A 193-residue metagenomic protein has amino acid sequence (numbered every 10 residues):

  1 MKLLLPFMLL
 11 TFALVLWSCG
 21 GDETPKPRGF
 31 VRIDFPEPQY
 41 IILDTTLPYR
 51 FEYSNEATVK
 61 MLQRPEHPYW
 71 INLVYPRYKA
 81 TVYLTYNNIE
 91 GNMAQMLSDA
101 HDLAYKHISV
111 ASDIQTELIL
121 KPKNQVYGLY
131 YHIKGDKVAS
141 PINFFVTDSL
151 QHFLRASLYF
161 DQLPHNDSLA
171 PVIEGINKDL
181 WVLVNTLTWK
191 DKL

Functional and structural regions predicted by a protein language model:
M1-L5: Positively charged n-region of N-terminal signal peptides that target proteins for export
V15-S18: C-terminal motif of bacterial Sec signal peptides marking the signal peptidase cleavage site
G20-E23: Bacterial signal peptide processing site
P27-L47: Post-signal peptide N-terminal segment of mature Sec-exported envelope proteins
T45-T46, S149, S168: Coil residues (strongly favoring Ser/Thr
L47-D99: Secretory pathway targeting signatures of secreted, lumenal, and periplasmic proteins
H101-R155: Signature of long, low-cysteine stretches enriched in small and polar/charged residues
S157-L193: Surface-exposed amphipathic alpha-helical segments
